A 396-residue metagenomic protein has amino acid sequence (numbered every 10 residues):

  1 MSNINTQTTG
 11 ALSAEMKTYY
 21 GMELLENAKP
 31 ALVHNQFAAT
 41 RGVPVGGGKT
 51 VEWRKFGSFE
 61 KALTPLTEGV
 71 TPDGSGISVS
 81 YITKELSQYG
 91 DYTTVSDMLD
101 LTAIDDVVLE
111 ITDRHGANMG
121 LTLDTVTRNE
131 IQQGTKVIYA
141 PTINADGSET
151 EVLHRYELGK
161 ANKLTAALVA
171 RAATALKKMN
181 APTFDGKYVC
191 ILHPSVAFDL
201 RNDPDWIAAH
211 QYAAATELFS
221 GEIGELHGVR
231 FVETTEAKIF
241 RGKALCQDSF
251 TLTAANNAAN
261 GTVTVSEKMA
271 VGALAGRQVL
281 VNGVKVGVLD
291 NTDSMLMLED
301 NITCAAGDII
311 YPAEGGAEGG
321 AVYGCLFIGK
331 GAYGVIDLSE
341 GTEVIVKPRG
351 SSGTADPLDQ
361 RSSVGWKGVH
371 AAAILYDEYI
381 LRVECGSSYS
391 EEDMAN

Functional and structural regions predicted by a protein language model:
M1-E85, I380: N-terminal "assembly arms/tails" that initiate or stabilize quaternary assembly in self-assembling proteins
S2-F37, E151-T174, A197-N396: Sequence/fold signature of self-assembling virion shell proteins
G47, E52, S58, S87-A103 (+3 more regions): Structured, hydrophobic secondary-structure cores that serve as assembly/anchoring elements
V51-F56, E60, P65, G76-S78 (+5 more regions): Extended assembly-interface regions of large multimeric machines
G57, D97, G368-A372: Beta-strand elements of well-folded, non-transmembrane domains
G76-A103, I328-K330, I336-G341: Short acidic, glycine/tyrosine-flanked loop/strand segments centered on an H-E-D-like triad
T102-K178, S195, T251, N256-N257 (+1 more regions): Alpha-helical scaffold segments that mediate packing/assembly in large oligomeric complexes
